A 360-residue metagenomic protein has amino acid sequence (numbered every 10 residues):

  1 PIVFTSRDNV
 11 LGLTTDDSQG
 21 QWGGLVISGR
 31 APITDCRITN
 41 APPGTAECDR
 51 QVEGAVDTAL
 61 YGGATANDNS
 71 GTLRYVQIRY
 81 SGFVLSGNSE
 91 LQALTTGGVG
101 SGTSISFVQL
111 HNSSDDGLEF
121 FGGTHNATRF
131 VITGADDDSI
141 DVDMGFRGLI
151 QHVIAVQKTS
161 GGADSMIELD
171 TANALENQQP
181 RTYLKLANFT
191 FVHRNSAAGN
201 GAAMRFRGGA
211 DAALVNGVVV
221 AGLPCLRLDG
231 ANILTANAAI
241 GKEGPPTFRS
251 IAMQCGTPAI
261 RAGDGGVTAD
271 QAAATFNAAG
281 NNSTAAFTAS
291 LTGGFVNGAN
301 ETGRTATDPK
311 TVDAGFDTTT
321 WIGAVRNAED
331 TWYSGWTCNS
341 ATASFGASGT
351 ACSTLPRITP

Functional and structural regions predicted by a protein language model:
V3-D115, E119-D136, D141-P360: Extracellular beta-rich repeat passengers
